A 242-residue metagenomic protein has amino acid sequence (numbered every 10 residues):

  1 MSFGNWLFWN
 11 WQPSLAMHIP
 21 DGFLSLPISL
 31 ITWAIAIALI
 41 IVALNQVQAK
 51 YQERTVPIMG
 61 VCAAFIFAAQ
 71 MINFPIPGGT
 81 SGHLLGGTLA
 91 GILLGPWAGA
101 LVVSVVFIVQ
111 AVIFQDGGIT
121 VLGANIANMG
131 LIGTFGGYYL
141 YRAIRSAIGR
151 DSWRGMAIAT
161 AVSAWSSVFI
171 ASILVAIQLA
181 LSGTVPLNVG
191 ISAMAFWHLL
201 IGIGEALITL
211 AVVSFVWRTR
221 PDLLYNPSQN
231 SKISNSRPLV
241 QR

Functional and structural regions predicted by a protein language model:
M1-L24: Short, strongly hydrophobic alpha-helical membrane anchors
M17-L89: Hydrophobic transmembrane alpha-helices
L30-I31, V56-V61, L85, A100-S104 (+3 more regions): Hydrophobic alpha-helical transmembrane segments
I31-L39, G130-Y141, I203-F215: Hydrophobic cores of alpha-helical transmembrane segments in multi-pass inner/ER membrane proteins, independent
Q70-T134: Alpha-helical membrane segments and adjacent membrane-interface helices in multi-pass membrane proteins
N128-V175: Short helix-perturbing small/polar motifs within transmembrane alpha-helices
W165, F169, L199-L207, A211 (+1 more regions): Hydrophobic transmembrane alpha-helical segments of multi-pass transport and channel proteins
F215-V216, R220-R242: Short, highly charged, low-complexity non-transmembrane loops/tails of multi-pass membrane proteins
